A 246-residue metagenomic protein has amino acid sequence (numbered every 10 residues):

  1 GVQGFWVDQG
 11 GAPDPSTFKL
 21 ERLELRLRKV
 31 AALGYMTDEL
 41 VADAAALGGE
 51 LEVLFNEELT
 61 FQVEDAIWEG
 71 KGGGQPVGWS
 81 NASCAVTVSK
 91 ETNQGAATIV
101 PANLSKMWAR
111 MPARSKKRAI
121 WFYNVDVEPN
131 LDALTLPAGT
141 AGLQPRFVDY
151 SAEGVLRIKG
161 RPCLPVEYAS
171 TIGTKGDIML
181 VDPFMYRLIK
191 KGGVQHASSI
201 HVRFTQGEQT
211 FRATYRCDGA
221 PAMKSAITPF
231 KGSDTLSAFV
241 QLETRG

Functional and structural regions predicted by a protein language model:
G1-R118, D132, T140-R157, P162-P165 (+3 more regions): Acidic/polar, low-complexity extended loops/arms that serve as protein-protein interfaces in large oligomeric shells
Q3-P13, F18, L27, V202-G246: Protruding loop/beta-arch "assembly-hinge" segments enriched in small, turn-prone residues
D38, V125, Y168, A213-Y215: Residues immediately flanking
A45-L47, D132-L136, T174-D177, K191-G192 (+2 more regions): Short conserved micro-motifs at the rims of enzyme active sites and ligand-binding pockets
K116-D126: C-terminal amphipathic alpha-helical segment
K116-R118, E153, I158-R161, K175-G176 (+5 more regions): Active-site lining segments that contact anionic ligands and/or coordinate catalytic metals
N124, C163, F211: Hydrophobic, well-ordered secondary-structure elements that form the walls of internal hydrophobic environments
